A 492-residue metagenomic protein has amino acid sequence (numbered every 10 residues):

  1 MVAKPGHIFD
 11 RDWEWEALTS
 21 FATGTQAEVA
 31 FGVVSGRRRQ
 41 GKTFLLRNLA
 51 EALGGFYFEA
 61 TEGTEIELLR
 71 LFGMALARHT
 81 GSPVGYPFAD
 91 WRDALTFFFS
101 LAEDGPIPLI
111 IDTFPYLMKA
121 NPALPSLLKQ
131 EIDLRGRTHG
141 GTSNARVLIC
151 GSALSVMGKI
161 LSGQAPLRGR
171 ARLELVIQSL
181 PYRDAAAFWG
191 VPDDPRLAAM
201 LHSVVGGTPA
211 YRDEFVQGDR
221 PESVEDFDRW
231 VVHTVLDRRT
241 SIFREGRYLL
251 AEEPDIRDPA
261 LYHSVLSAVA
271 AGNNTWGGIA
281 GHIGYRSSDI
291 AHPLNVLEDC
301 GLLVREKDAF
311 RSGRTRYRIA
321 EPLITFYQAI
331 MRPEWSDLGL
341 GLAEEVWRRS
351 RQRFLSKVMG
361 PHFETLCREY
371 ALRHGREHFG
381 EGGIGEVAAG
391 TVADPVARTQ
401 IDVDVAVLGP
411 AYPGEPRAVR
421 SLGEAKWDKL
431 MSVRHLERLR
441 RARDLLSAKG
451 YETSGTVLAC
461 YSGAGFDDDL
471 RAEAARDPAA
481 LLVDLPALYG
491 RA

Functional and structural regions predicted by a protein language model:
H7-T19: N-terminal pre-P-loop "Q-motif" helix
E28-L46: Walker A/P-loop nucleotide-binding motif
G32-G36, Y116-A120, L124, L128-Q164: Sensor-1/coupling segment of RecA-like P-loop NTPase cores
A52-F56, E62, I66-G85, F99 (+1 more regions): Conserved NTP-binding/hydrolysis module of P-loop NTPases
R172-L197: Conserved small helical "lid"/interfacial subdomain of P-loop NTPases
F215-Q217, V224-D402, G409: Accessory nucleic acid-recognition modules appended to NTPase machines
A371, I401-A411, P416-K429, L439 (+1 more regions): Conserved catalytic cores of phosphodiester-cleaving nucleases, focusing on short active-site segments
E452-A492: Domain-level recognition of nuclease-like catalytic cores that cleave nucleotide substrates
